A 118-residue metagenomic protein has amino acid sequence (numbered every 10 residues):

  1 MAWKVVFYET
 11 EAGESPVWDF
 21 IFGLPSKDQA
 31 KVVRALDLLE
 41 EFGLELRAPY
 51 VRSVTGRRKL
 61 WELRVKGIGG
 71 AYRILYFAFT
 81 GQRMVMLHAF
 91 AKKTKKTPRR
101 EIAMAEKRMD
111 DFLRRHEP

Functional and structural regions predicted by a protein language model:
M1-A71, T80-M84, A91-P118: Basic, Lys/Arg-enriched alpha-helical interface segments
